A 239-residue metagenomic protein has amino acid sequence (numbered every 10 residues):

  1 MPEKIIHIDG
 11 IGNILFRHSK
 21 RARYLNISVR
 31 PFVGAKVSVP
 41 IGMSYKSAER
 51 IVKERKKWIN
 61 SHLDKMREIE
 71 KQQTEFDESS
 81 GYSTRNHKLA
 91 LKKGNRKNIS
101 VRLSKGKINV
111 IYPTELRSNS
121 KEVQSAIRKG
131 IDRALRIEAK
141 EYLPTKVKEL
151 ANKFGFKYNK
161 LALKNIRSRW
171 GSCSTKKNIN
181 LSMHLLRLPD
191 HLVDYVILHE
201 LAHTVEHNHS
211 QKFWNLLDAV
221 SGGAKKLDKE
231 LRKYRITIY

Functional and structural regions predicted by a protein language model:
M1-D194, T204-Y239: Active-site-proximal or metal-binding-adjacent scaffold patches in catalytic folds
I197: Walker B beta-strand of ABC/ABC-like P-loop ATPase nucleotide-binding domains, specifically the conserved hydrophobic
E200: Walker B catalytic acidic pair
